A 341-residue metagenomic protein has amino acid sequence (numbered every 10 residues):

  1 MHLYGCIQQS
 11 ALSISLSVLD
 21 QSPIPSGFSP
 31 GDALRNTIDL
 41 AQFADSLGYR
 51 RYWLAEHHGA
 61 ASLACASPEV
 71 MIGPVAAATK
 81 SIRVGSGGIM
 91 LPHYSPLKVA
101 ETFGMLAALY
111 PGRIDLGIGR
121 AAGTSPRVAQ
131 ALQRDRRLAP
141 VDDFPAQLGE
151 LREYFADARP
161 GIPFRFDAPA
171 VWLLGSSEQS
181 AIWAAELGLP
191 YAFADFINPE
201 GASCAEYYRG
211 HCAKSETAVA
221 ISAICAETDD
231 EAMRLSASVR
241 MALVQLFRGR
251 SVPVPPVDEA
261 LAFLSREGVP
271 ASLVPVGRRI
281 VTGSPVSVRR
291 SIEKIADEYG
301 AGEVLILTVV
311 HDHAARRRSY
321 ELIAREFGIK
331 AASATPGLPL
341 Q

Functional and structural regions predicted by a protein language model:
M1-I82: N-terminal beta1-alpha1-beta2 module of alpha/beta enzyme domains
Y4-C6, Q130, R136-G161, G201-A301 (+1 more regions): An alpha-helical appendage that flanks or caps ligand/catalytic pockets
A11, D45, I72-K80, F103 (+4 more regions): Acidic (Asp/Glu)-rich catalytic clusters
S13-P30, P92-A156: Flexible, glycine-rich active-site loops centered on histidine and acidic residues that chelate a metal or position
L16, A44, G48, E56 (+6 more regions): Conserved, mostly hydrophobic/aromatic
L16-D20, Y52-L54, V84-S86, I114-I118 (+4 more regions): Hydrophobic faces of well-ordered beta-strands that scaffold small-molecule active sites in alpha/beta enzyme cores
D20-R35, I89-P96, D167-G175, V276-S284: Active-site mouth loops of central-metabolism enzymes
Q179-I197: A conserved active-site cap/scaffold subdomain adjacent to cofactor or substrate pockets
